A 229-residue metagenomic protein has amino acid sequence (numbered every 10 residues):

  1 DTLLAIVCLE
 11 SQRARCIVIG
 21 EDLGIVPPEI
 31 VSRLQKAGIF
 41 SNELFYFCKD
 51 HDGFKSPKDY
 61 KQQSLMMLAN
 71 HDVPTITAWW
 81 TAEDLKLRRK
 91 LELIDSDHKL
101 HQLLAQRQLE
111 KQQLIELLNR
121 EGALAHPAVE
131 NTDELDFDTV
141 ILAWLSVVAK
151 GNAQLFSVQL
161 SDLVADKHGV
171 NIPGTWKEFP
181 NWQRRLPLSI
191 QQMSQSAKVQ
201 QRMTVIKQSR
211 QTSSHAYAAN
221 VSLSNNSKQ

Functional and structural regions predicted by a protein language model:
D1-Q229: Catalytic cores of glycan-processing enzymes that make or break glycosidic bonds
